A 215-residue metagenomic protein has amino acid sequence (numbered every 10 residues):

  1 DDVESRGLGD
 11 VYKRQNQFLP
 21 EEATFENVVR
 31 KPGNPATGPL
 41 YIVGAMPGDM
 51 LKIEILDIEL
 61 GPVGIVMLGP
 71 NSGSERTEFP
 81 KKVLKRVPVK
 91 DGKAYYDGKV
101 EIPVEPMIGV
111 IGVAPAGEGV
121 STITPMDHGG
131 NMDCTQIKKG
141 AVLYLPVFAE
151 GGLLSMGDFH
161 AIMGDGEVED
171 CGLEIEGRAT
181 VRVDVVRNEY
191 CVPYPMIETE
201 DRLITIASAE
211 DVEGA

Functional and structural regions predicted by a protein language model:
D1-L8, Y12: Single conserved hydrophobic/aromatic residue that forms the stacking wall/gate of nucleotide- or nucleobase-binding
S5-R6, N27-V28, P35-E54, L84 (+3 more regions): Alpha/propeptide regions of enzymes that mature by internal proteolysis
R14, P47-M50, L56-L60, V142 (+3 more regions): Generic secondary-structure signature for well-ordered alpha-helical cores
R14-E26, I58-L68, G151-I162: Short, Lys/Arg- and Gly-enriched loop/turn segments at beta-strand edges
N27-D49, P70-G98, M163-V185: Short peripheral tails and domain-boundary helices/loops at the edges of structured domains
P35, D57-K139, Y144: Intrinsically disordered, low-complexity linker/loop segments enriched in Gly/Pro and charged/polar residues
P106-M126, N131, T135-G214: Conserved mixed alpha/beta catalytic, RNA-binding, or beta-rich assembly cores of soluble enzyme, regulatory
